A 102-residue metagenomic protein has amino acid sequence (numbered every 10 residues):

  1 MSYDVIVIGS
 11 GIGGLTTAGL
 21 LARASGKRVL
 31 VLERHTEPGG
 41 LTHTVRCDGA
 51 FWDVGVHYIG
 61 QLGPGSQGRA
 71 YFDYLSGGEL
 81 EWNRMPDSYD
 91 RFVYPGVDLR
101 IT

Functional and structural regions predicted by a protein language model:
S2-T102: N-terminal glycine-rich phosphate/pyrophosphate-binding loop and immediately adjacent elements
